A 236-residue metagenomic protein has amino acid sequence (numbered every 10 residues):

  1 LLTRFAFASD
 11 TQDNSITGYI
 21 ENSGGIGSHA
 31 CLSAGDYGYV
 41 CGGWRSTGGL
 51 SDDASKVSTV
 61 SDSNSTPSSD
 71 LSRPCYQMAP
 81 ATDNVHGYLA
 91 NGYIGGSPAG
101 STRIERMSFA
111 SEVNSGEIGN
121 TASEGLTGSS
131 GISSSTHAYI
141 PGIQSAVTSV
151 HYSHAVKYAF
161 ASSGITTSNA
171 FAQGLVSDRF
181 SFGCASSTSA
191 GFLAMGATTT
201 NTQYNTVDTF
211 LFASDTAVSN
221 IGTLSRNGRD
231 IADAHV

Functional and structural regions predicted by a protein language model:
L1-V236: Polar, enzyme-active/binding microenvironments
